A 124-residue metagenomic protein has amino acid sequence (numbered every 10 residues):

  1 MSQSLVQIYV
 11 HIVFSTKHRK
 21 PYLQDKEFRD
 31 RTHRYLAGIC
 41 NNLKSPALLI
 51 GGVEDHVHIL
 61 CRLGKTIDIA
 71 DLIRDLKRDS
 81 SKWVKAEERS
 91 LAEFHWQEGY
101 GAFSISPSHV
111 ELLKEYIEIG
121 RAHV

Functional and structural regions predicted by a protein language model:
M1-R121: Basic nucleic-acid-binding interfaces
